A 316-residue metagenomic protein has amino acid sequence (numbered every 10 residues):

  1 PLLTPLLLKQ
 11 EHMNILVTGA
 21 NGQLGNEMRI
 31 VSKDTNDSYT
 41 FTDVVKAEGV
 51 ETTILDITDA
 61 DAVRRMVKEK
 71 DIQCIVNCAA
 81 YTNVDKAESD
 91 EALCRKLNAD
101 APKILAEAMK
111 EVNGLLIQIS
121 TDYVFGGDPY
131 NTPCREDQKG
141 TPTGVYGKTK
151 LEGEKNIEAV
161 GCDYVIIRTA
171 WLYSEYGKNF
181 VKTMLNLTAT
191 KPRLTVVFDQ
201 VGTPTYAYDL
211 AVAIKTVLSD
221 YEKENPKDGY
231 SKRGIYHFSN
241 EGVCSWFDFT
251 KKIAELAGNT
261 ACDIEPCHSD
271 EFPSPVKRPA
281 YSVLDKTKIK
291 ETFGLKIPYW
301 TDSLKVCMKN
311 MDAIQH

Functional and structural regions predicted by a protein language model:
I15-V31: N-terminal Rossmann NAD(P)H-binding glycine-rich loop of SDR-like oxidoreductase domains
K46-D59: Rossmann-fold cofactor-recognition segment
I57-L97: NAD(P)H-binding glycine-rich loop region in Rossmannoid oxidoreductase-like domains and their noncatalytic homologs
S89-I117: NAD(P)-cofactor binding segment of oxidoreductase domains
K96, A101-I104, V124-I167, W171-L172: Catalytic helix-loop patch of NAD(P)-dependent Rossmann-fold dehydrogenases
K155-G202, A207-T216: NAD(P)-dependent short-chain dehydrogenase/reductase
A213, D220-P273, Q315-H316: Mid/C-terminal beta-alpha module of Rossmann-like enzyme folds, strongest in SDR-family dehydrogenases/epimerases
W300-H316: Amphipathic terminal alpha-helices
